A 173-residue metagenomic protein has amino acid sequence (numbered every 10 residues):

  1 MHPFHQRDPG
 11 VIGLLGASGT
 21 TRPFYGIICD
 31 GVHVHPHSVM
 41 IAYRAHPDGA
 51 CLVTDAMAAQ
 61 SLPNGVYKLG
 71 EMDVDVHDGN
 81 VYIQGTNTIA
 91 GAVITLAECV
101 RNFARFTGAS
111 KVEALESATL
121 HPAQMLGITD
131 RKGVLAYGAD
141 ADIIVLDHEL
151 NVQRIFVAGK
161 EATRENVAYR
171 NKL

Functional and structural regions predicted by a protein language model:
M1-G10: Divalent metal-binding pocket/active-site signature
H5, H33-P36: Loop/helix-junction capping segments adjacent to catalytic residues or to phosphate/diphosphate-binding pockets
G10-I27, G31, S38, Y43-Y137 (+1 more regions): His/Asp/Glu-enriched, well-ordered alpha-helical/loop segment that forms or immediately abuts the divalent-metal
V32-H33, M57-A58, L150-N151, A162: Short, glycine-/Ser/Thr-/acidic-enriched flexible segments
Q124, V134-L173: C-terminal cap of metal-dependent C-N hydrolases
